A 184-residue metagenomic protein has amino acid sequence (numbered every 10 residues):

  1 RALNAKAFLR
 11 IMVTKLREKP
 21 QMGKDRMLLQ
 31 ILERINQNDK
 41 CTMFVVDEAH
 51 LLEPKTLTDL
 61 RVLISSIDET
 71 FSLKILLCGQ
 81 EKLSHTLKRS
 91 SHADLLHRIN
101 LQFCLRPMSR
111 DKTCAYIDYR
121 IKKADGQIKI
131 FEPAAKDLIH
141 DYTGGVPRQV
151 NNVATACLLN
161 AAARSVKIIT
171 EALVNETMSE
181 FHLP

Functional and structural regions predicted by a protein language model:
R1, T86-L87, N100-T113: Conserved AAA+ ATPase "SRH/arginine-finger" region at the nucleotide-binding site
R1-L3, Q80: A short hydrophobic beta-strand->loop->alpha-helix junction that borders the nucleotide-binding pocket of P-loop NTPases
L3-Q21: Conserved NTP-binding/hydrolysis module of P-loop NTPases
M22-C41: Conserved alpha-helical scaffold flanking the Walker A/P-loop in AAA+ ATPase domains
N38-L77, R89-S90: Conserved Walker B catalytic segment
L83-R98: Short regulatory helix/loop adjacent to the ATP-binding pocket of P-loop NTPases
D94, D111, A115-D118, K122-P184: C-terminal alpha-helical "lid" subdomain
